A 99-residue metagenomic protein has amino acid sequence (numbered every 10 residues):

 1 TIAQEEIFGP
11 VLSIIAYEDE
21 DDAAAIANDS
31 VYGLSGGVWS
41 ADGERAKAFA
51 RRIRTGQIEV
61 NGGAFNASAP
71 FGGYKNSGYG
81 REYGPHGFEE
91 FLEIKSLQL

Functional and structural regions predicted by a protein language model:
T1-L99: Conserved C-terminal structural/oligomerization subdomain of aldehyde/semialdehyde dehydrogenase
